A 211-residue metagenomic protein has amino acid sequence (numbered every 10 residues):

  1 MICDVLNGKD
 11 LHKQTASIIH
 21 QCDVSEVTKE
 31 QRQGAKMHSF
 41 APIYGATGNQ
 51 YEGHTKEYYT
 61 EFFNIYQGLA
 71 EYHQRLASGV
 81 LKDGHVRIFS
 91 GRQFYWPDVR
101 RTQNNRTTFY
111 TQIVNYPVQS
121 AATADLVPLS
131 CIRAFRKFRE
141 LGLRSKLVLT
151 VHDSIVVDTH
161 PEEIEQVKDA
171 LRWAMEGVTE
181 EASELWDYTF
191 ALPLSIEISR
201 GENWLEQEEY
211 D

Functional and structural regions predicted by a protein language model:
M1-D211: Conserved catalytic core of nucleotide polymerization and phosphodiester-bond processing enzymes
